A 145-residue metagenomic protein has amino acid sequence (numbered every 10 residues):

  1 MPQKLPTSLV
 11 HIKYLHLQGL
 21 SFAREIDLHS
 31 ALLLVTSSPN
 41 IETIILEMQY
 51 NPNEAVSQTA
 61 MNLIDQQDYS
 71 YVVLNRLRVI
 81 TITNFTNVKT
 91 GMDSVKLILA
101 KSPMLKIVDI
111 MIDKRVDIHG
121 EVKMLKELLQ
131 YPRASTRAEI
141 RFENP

Functional and structural regions predicted by a protein language model:
M1-P145: Non-core capping and flanking segments associated with repeat-based/extracellular domains
